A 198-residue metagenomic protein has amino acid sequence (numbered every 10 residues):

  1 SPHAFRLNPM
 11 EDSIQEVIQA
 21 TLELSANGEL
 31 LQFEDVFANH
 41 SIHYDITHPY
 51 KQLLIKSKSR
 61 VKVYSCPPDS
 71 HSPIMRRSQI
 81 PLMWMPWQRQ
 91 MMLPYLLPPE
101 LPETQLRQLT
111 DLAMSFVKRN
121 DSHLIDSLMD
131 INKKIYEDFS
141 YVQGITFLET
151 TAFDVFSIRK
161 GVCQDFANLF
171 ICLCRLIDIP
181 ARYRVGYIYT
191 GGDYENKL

Functional and structural regions predicted by a protein language model:
S1-L82: Intrinsically disordered, low-complexity N-terminal segments that are enriched in acidic
L7-P9, L24-A26, N39, H48 (+7 more regions): Generic structural "secondary-structure junction" signal
E11-S13, G28-L30, Y50-Q52, P67 (+7 more regions): A generic structural micro-environment signature that highlights single residues at secondary-structure boundaries
F33-F37, S65-S70, S157-K160, I171-Y183: Short, surface-exposed, charge-dense and proline/glycine-enriched linear segments
Y44, Y95, F139-Y141, F166 (+2 more regions): Aromatic side chains
R76-G161, L169-I171, L176-I177: Secondary-structure boundary elements
K133, D165-L198: Hydrophobic/aromatic-rich core segments of domains that either
